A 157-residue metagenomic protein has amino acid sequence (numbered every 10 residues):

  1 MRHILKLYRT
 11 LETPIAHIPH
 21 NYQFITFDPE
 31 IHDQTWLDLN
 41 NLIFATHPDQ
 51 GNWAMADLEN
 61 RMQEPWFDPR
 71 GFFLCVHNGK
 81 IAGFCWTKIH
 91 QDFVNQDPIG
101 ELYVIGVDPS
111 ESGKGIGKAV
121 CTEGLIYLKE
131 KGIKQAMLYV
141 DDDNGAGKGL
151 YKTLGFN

Functional and structural regions predicted by a protein language model:
M1-R2, K114, K118, D142-N157: Conserved active-site alpha-helix within GNAT-family acetyltransferase domains
M1-Y22: Acyl-donor-binding surface of acyltransferase catalytic domains
Q23-D38: A short beta-loop-alpha structural element at the N-terminal edge of CoA-dependent acyl/N-acetyltransferase catalytic
L39-I43, Y127, L150, L154: Alpha-helical interaction/dimerization surfaces of two-component signaling modules
H47-I105: A conserved beta-strand-loop-helix scaffold within acyl/acetyltransferase catalytic domains
Y103-S112, D141: A short, internal acetyl-CoA/4′-phosphopantetheine-binding micro-motif in the GNAT/acyltransferase core
S112, C121-K129: A conserved short alpha-helix in the GNAT/GCN5 acetyltransferase fold that borders and helps form the acetyl-CoA
L128-Y139: Conserved GNAT acetyl-CoA-binding A-motif
